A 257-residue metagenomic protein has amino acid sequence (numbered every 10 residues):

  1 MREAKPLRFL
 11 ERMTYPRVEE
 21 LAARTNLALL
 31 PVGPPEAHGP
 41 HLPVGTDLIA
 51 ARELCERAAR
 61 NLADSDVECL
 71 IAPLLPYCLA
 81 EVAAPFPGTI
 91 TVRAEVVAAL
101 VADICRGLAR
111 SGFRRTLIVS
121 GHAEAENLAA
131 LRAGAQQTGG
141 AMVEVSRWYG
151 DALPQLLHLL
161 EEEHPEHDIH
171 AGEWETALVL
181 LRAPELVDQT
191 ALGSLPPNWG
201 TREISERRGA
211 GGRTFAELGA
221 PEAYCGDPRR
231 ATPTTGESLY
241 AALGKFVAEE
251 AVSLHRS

Functional and structural regions predicted by a protein language model:
M1-S257: Extended, histidine- and acidic-residue-enriched regions that form the cofactor-binding/catalytic faces
